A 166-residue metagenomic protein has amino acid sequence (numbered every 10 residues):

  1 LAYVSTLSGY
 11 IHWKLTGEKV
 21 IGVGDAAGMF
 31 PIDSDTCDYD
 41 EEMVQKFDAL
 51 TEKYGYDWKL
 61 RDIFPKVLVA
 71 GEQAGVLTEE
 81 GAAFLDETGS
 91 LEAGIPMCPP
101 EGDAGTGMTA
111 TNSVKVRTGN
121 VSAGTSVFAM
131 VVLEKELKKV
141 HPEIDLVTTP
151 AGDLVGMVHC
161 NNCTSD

Functional and structural regions predicted by a protein language model:
L1-E101: Gly/Ser/Thr-rich active-site cleft segment
A83-G89, I95-D166: Catalytic phosphate/nucleotide-handling subdomain of diverse soluble enzymes
